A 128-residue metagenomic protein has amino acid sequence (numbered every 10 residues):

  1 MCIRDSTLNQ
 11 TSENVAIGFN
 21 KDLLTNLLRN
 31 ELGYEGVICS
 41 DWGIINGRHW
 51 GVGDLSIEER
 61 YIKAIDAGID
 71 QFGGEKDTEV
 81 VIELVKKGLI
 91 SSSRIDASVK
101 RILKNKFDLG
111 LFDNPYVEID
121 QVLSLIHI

Functional and structural regions predicted by a protein language model:
M1-I126: Glycoside hydrolase catalytic-domain context in secreted enzymes
